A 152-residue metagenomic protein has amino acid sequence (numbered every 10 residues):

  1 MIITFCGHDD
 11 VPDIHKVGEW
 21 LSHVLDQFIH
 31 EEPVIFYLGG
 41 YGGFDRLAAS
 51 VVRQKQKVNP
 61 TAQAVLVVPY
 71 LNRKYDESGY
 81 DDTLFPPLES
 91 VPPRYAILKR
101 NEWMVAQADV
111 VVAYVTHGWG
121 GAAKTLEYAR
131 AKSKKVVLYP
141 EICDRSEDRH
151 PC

Functional and structural regions predicted by a protein language model:
I2-I3, G7-H150: Acidic/glycine-enriched connector segments
